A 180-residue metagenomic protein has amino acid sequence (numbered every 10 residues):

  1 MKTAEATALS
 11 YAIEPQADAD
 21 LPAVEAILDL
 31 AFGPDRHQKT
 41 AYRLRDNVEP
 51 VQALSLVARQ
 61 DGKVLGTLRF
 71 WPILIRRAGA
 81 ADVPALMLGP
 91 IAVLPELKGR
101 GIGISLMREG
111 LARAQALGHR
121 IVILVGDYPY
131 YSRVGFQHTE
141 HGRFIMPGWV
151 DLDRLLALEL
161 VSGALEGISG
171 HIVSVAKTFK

Functional and structural regions predicted by a protein language model:
M1-A19: Conserved N-terminal entry element of GNAT/NAT acetyltransferase domains
L21, D29-I75: Active-site rim helix/loop that mediates acceptor-substrate recognition in acyltransferases
D61-G62, E96, E159-A164: Short loop segments at secondary-structure junctions
K63, L94-S105, L117, R133-V134: Conserved glycine-rich acetyl-CoA-binding loop
I73-M87, K98, L117: A conserved beta-turn-beta hairpin within the catalytic core of GNAT-like acetyltransferases that forms part
L88, V93, G99-A112, L124: Conserved acetyl-CoA-binding loop-helix of GNAT-fold acetyltransferases
A116-R120, V125-D151: Conserved active-site alpha-helix within GNAT-family acetyltransferase domains
I145-K180: C-terminal "cap" of GNAT-fold acetyltransferases
